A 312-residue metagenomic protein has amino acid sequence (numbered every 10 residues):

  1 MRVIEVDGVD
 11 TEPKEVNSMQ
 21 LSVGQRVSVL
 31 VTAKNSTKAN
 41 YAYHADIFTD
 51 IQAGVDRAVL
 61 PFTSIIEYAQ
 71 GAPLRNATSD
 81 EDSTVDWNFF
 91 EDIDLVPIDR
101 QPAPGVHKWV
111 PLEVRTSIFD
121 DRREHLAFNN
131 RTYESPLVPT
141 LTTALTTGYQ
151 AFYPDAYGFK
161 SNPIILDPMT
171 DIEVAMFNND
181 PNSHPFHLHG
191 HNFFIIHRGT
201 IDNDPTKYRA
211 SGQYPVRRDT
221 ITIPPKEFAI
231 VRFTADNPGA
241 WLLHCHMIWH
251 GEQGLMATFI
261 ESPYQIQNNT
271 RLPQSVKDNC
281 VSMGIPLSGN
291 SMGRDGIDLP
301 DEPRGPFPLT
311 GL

Functional and structural regions predicted by a protein language model:
M1-A103: Histidine- and aromatic-rich segments of cupredoxin/plastocyanin-like copper-binding domains
V3-N17, A58-T63, A103-L312: Active-site pocket scaffolds in enzymes
